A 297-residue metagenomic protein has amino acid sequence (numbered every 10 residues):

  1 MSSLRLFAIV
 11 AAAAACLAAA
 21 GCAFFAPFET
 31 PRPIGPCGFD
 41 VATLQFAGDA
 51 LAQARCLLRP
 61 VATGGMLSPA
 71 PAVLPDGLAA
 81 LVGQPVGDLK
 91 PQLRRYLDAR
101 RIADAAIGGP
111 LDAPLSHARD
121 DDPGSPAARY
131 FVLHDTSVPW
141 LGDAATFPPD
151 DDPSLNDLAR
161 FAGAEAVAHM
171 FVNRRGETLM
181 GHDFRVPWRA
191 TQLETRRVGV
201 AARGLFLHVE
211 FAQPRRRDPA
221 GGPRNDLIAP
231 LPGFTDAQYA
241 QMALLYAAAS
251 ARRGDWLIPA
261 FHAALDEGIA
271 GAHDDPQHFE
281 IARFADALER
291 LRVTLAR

Functional and structural regions predicted by a protein language model:
M1-S2, A15: Intrinsically disordered, low-complexity segments enriched in Ser/Pro/Gly/Ala and basic residues
S2-A8, G21-Y96, L207, R217-R297: Basic/polar, cationic surfaces and motifs that engage anionic cell-wall and phosphate/carboxylate ligands
V10-A19: Bacterial N-terminal signal peptides
P33-P36, Q92, Y96-A251: Active-site-adjacent loop/helix surface patches within enzyme catalytic domains that shape the substrate-binding cleft
